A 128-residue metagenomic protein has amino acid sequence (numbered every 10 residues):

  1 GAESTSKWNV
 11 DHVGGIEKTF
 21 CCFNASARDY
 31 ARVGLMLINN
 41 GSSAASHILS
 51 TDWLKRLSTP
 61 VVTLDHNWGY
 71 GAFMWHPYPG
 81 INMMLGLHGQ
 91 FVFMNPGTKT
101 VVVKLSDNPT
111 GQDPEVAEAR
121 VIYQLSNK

Functional and structural regions predicted by a protein language model:
G1-A25: Active-site helix/loop module of the DD-peptidase/beta-lactamase fold, centered on the serine-lysine SxxK catalytic
E3-D11, T51-V103: Active-site Gly/Thr loop motif
T19-S26, M84, P114-E115: Aromatic-acidic/polar surface patches that form glycan- and anion
C21-S42, Q90-D107: Active-site-proximal alpha-helical segments within enzyme catalytic domains
S26-Y30, W53, A117-V121: Stable alpha-helical elements in mature extracytoplasmic
A31-I38, L54-S58, G71-F73, Y123: Non-transmembrane alpha-helical segments in soluble domains of secreted/periplasmic/extracellular proteins
G41-S50: Structural helix-adjacent loops and short alpha-helical linkers that scaffold large soluble proteins
M84-K128: Structured C-terminal helix/loop/strand segments within mature extracytoplasmic catalytic/sensor domains
